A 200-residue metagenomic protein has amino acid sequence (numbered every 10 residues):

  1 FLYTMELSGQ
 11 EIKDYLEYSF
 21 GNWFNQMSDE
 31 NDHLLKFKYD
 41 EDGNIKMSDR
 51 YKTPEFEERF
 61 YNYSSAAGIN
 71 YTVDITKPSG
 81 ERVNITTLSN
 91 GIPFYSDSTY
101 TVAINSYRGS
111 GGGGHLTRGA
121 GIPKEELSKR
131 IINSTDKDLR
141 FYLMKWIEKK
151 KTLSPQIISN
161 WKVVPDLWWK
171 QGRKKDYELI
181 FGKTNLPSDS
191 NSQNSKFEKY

Functional and structural regions predicted by a protein language model:
F1-Y200: Catalytic centers of hydrolytic enzymes
